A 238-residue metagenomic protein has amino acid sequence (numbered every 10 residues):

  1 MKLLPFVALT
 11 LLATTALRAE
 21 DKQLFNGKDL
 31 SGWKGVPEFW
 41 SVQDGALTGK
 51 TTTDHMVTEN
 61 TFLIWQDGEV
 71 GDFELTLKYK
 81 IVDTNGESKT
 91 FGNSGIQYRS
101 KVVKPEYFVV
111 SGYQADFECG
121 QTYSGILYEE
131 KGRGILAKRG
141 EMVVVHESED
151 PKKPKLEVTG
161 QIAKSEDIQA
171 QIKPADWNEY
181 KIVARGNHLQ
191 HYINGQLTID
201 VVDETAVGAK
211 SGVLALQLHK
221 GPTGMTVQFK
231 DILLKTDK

Functional and structural regions predicted by a protein language model:
P5-T14: Bacterial N-terminal signal peptides
A19-K238: Carbohydrate-interacting regions of secretory-pathway proteins
